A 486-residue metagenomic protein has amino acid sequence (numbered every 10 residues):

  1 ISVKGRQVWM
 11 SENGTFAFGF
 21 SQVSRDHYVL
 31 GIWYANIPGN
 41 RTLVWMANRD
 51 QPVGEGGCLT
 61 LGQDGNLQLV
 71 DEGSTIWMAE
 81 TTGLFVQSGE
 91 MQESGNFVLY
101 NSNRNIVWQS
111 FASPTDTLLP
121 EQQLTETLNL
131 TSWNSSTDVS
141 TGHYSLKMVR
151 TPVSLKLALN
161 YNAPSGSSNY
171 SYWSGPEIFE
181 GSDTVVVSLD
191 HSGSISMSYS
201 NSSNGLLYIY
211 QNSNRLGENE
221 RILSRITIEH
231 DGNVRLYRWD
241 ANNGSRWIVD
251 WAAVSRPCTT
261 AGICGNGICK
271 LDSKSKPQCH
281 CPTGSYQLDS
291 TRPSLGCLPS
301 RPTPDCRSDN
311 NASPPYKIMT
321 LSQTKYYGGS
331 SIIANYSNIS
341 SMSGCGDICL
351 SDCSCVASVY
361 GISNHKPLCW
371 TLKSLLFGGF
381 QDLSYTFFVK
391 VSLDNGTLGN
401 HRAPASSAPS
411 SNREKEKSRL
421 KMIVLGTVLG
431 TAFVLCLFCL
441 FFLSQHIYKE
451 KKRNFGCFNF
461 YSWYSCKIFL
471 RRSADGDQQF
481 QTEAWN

Functional and structural regions predicted by a protein language model:
I1-E450: Beta-rich ligand-binding surfaces for carbohydrates and other polyanions
I348, D475-G476: Residues within well-formed alpha-helices
E450-D475: Cytoplasmic C-terminal tails of single-pass
T482-N486: Protein kinase glycine-rich loop
